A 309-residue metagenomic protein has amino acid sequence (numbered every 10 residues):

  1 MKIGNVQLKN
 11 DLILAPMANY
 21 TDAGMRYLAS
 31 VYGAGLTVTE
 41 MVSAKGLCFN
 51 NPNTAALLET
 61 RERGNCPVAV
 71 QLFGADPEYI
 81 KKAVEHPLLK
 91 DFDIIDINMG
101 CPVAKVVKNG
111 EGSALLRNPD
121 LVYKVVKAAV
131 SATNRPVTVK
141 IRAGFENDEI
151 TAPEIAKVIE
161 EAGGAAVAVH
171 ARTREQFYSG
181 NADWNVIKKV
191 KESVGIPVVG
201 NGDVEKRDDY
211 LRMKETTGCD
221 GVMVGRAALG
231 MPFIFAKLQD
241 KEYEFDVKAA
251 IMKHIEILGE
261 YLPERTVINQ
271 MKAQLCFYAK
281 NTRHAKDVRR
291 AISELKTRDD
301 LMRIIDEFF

Functional and structural regions predicted by a protein language model:
M1-I13, K45-V68, C101, V106-N109 (+1 more regions): N-terminal small/glycine-rich loop or linker at the start of catalytic domains across soluble metabolic enzymes
M1-K2, M17-D93: Glycine-rich, positively charged N-terminal anion/phosphate-binding segment
L8, A18, G24, A132-N134 (+5 more regions): Alpha/beta catalytic cores of nucleotide-metabolism and tRNA/nucleoside-modifying enzymes
L12-P16, T37-T39, V68-L72, I95 (+5 more regions): Hydrophobic faces of well-ordered beta-strands that scaffold small-molecule active sites in alpha/beta enzyme cores
M17-N19, V42-A44, F73-A75, G100-P102 (+4 more regions): Active-site beta-loop-alpha junctions enriched in small/polar residues
K81-E111, D120-I196: Alpha/beta enzyme core
N118-V125, A250-I251, M271: Hydrophobic alpha-helical membrane-association signature
